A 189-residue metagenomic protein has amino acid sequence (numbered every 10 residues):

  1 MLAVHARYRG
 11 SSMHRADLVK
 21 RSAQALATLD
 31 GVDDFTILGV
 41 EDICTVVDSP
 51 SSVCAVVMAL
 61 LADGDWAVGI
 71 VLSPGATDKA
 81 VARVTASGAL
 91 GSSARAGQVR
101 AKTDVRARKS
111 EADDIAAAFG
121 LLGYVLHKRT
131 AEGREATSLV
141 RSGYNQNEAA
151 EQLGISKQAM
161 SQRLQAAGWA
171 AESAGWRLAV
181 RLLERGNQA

Functional and structural regions predicted by a protein language model:
M1-S92: DNA-contacting interfaces and partner/effector-binding or oligomerization modules in DNA-centric proteins
A80-R129, W176, L182-Q188: Linker/hinge segments immediately adjacent to helix-turn-helix/homeobox DNA-binding domains
R83, G133-T137, Q146, K157: Hydrophobic, well-ordered secondary-structure segments
G123, A136, L153: Nucleotide/phosphate-binding catalytic cleft detector across ATP-hydrolyzing and phosphate-transferring enzymes
L126-G133, V140, Y144: Short helix-coil-helix linker/hinge
Q146-L153, M160: Short alpha-helical "recognition helix" segments of helix-turn-helix
L164, A171: DNA major-groove recognition helix of helix-turn-helix
